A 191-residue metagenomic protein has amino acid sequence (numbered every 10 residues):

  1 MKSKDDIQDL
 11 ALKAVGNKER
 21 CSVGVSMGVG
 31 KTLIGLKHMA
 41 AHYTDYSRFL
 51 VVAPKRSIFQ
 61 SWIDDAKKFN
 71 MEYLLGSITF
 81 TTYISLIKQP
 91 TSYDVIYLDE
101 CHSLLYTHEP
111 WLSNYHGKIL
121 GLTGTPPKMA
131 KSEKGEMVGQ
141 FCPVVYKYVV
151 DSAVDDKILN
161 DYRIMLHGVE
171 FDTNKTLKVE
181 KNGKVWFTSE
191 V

Functional and structural regions predicted by a protein language model:
M1-E19: N-terminal pre-P-loop "Q-motif" helix
K18-M39: Walker A/P-loop
R48, G76-S77, S92-V95, H116-L120: Loop/turn-to-beta-strand initiation segments
V52, R56-S92: Inter-Walker segment of RecA-like/P-loop motor cores
R56-I58, S85-L86, S103, T125-M129 (+2 more regions): Conserved nucleotide-binding/hydrolysis micro-motifs of P-loop NTPases
D99-E100: Walker B catalytic acidic pair
S103-D161: Post-DEXD/H (motif II) to motif III coupling segment of the RecA-like Helicase ATP-binding lobe
V144-V191: Conserved interdomain linker/interface between the two RecA-like ATPase lobes of SF2 helicase motors
